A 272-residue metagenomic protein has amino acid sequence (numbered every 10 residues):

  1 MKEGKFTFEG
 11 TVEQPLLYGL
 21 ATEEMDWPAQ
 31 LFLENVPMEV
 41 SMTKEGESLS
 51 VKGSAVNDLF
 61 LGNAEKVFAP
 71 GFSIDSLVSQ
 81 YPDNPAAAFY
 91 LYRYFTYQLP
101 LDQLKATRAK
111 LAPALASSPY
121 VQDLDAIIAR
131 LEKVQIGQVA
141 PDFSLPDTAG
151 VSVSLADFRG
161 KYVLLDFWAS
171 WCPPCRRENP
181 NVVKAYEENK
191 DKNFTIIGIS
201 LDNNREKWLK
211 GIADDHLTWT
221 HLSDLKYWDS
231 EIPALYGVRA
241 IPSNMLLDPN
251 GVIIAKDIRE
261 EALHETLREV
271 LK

Functional and structural regions predicted by a protein language model:
M1-Q80: A non-transmembrane, solvent-exposed segment enriched in polar/low-complexity residues
M38-V40, L49-V51, N57, F68-V139: N-terminal targeting signals for export/organelle localization
Q122-L155, W219-T220, T266-R268, K272: N-terminal "domain-start" segment that seeds a small globular fold
R159-G160, F167-K184: Conserved redox-active cysteine motifs that mediate thiol-disulfide chemistry, especially di-cysteine Cys-X(1-2)-Cys
R177-I199, E269-K272: Conserved helix-turn-beta segment immediately C-terminal to the redox Cys motif in thioredoxin-like folds
K192-E206, L217-W228: Thiol-based oxidoreductase modules, predominantly thioredoxin-like and allied folds used for disulfide exchange
L217, D224-V270: Thiol/disulfide oxidoreductase modules built on the thioredoxin-like
